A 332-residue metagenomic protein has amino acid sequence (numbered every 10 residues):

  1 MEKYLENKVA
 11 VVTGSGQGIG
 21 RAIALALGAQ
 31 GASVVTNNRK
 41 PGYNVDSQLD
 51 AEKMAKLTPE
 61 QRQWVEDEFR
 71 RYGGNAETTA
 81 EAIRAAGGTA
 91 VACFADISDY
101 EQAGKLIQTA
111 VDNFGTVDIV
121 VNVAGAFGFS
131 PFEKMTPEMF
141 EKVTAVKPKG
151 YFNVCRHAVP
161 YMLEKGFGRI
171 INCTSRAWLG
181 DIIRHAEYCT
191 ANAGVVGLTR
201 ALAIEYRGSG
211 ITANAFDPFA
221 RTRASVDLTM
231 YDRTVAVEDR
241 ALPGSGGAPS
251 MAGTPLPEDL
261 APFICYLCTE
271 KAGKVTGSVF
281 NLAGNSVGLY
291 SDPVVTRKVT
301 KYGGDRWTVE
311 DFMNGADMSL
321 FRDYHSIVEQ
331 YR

Functional and structural regions predicted by a protein language model:
K3-P41: Canonical Rossmann dinucleotide-binding motif of NAD(H)/NADP(H)-dependent dehydrogenases/reductases, specifically
A32-T78: Conserved glycine-rich Rossmann-like NAD(P)H-binding loop of the short-chain dehydrogenase/reductase
F69-E77, C93-K105, P137: The beta1-alpha1 cofactor-binding region of Rossmann-like NAD(H)/NADP(H)-dependent oxidoreductases
P131-E133, M139-E141: Substrate-binding pocket helix/loop in short-chain dehydrogenase/reductase
C155-R156, R200: A short, exposed helix-loop element centered on a Lys and neighboring polar residues
L163, I171-G194, T199-R200, I204-G208 (+2 more regions): Catalytic loop of short-chain dehydrogenase/reductase
A215, V237-R332: C-terminal helical subdomain
